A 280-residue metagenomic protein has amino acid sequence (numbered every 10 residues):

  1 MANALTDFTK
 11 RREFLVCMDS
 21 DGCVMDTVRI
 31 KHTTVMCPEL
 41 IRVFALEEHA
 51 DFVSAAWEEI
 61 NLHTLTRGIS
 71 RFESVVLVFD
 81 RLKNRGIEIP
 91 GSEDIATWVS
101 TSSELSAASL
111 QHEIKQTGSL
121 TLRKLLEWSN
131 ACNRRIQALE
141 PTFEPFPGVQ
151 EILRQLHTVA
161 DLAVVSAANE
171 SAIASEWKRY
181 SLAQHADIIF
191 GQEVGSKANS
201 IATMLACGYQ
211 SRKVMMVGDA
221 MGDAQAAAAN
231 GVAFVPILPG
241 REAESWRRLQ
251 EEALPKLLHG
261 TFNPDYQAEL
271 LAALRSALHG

Functional and structural regions predicted by a protein language model:
A4, R11, C23-A168, D265: Alpha-helical substrate-recognition element adjacent to the catalytic core
T9-R11, Y209: Residue-level detector of transmembrane insertion/anchoring sites
F14-V16, V214: The start of beta-strands in P-loop NTPase/AAA+ ATPase cores
V16-G22: Short, aromatic/basic-rich helix-turn unit that serves as a nucleic-acid recognition element
D21, T27-I30, V194, D219-M221: An acidic- and aromatic-residue-enriched active-site/binding cleft used to recognize and process polar
P141-D161, N169-G280: C-terminal cap/substrate-recognition subdomain and adjoining C-terminal extension of metal-dependent phosphatase-like
